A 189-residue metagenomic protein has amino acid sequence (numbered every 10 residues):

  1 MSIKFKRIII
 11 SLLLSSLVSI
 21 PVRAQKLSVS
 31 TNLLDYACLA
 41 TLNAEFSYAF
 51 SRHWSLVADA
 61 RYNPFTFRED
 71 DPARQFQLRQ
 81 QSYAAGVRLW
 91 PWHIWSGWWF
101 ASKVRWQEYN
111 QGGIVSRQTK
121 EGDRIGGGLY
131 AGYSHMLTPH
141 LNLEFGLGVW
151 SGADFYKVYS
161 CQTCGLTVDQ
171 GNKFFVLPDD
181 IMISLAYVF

Functional and structural regions predicted by a protein language model:
M1-F5: N-terminal secretory signal peptides that target proteins for export/translocation
I10, Q25, C38, R79 (+3 more regions): Residue-level preference for beta-strand/loop junctions
I10-S19: Bacterial N-terminal signal peptides
I20-A24: Sec/Tat signal peptide C-region and signal peptidase I cleavage site
K26-V29, R68-D71, G112-V115, C164-Q170: Extracytoplasmic loops and strand-loop junctions of Gram-negative outer membrane beta-barrel proteins
S30-E45, N63: Solvent-exposed loop/turn segments connecting transmembrane beta-strands in outer-membrane beta-barrel proteins
Y48-F145, S184-Y187: Gram-negative (and chloroplast) outer-membrane scaffold detector with strong preference for beta-barrel transmembrane
T138-F189: Predominantly the C-terminal beta-signal and adjacent terminal strand-loop region of outer-membrane beta-barrel
